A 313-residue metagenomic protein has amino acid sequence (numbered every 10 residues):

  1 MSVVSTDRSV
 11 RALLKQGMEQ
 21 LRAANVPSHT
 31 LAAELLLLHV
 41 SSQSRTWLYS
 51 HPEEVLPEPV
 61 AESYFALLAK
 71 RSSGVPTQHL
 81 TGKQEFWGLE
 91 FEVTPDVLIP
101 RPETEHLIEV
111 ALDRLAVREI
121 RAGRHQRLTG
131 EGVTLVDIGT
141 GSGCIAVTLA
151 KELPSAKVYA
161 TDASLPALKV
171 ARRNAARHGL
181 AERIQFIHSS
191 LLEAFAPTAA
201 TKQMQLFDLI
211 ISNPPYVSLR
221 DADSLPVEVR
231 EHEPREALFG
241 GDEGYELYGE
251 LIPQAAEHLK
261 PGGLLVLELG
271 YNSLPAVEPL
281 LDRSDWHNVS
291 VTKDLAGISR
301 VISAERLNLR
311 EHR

Functional and structural regions predicted by a protein language model:
M1-W47: Non-catalytic accessory regions of SAM-dependent methyltransferases
S2, L37-R114: Conserved AdoMet
L36, G74, T104, I145 (+5 more regions): Residue-level signal for inorganic ion chemistry
E105-S224: Conserved SAM/SAH cofactor-binding pocket of Class I
L180, E233, L259-P261: Helix-to-beta-strand junctions that scaffold the AdoMet/dcAdoMet cofactor pocket in Class I SAM-dependent enzymes
Y216-E246: Mobile active-site "lid"/loop adjacent to the S-adenosyl-L-methionine
D242-R306: Conserved Class I SAM-dependent methyltransferase catalytic core
R310-R313: Short, low-complexity, charge-dense intrinsically disordered segments
